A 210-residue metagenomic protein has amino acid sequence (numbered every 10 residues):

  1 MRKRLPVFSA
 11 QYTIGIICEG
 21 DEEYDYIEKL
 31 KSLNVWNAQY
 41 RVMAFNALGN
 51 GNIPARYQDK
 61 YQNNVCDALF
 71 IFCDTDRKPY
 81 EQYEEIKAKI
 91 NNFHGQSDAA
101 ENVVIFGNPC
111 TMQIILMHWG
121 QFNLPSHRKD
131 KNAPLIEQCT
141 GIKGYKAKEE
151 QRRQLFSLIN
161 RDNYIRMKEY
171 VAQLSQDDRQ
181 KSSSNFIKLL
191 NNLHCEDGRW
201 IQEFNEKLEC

Functional and structural regions predicted by a protein language model:
M1-Q11, Y24-A44, P54-F70, T75-C210: C-terminal accessory helical subdomains adjacent to catalytic cores in phosphodiester- and nucleotide-handling enzymes
I14-I17: Conserved beta-strand elements of the Class I
N50-G51: Eukaryotic endosomal/vacuolar membrane-trafficking regulators centered on PX-domain-mediated PI3P pathways
